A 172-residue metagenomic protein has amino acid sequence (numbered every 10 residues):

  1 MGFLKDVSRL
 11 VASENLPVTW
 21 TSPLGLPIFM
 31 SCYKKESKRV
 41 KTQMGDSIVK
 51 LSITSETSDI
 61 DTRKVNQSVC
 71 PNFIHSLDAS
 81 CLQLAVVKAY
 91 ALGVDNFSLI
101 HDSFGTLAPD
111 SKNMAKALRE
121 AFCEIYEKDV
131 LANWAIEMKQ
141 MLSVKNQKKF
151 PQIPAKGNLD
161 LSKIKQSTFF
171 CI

Functional and structural regions predicted by a protein language model:
M1-I172: Conserved catalytic core of nucleotide polymerization and phosphodiester-bond processing enzymes
